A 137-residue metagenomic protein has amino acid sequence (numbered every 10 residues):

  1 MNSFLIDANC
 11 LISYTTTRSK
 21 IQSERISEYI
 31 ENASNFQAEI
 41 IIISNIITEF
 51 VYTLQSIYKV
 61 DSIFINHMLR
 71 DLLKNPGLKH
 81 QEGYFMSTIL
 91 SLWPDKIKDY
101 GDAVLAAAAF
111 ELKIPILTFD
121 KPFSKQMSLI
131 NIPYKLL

Functional and structural regions predicted by a protein language model:
M1-I42, I57-I63: Short, well-structured N-terminal submotif of metal-dependent ribonuclease cores
M1-S3, A107-L137: Acidic, PIN/NYN-like endoribonuclease modules and their adjacent C-terminal/linker elements
C10, I46, F85, V104-L105 (+1 more regions): Alpha-helix capping/helix-boundary segments
S13-T15, T53, Q126: Residues that scaffold the ATP/ADP-binding catalytic core of kinase and kinase-like folds
S27, N45, V51-G77, Y84: Active-site-proximal, substrate-binding regions of enzyme catalytic domains and RNA-binding/basic surfaces
I42, H80-E82, K135: Short, hydrophobic secondary-structure boundary micro-motifs
I43, G101, F119: Replace "coordinates the UDP/GDP/TDP-sugar" with "coordinates nucleotide-activated sugar donors
G77-P115: Active-site neighborhoods of divalent-metal-dependent phosphate/nucleic-acid chemistry enzymes
